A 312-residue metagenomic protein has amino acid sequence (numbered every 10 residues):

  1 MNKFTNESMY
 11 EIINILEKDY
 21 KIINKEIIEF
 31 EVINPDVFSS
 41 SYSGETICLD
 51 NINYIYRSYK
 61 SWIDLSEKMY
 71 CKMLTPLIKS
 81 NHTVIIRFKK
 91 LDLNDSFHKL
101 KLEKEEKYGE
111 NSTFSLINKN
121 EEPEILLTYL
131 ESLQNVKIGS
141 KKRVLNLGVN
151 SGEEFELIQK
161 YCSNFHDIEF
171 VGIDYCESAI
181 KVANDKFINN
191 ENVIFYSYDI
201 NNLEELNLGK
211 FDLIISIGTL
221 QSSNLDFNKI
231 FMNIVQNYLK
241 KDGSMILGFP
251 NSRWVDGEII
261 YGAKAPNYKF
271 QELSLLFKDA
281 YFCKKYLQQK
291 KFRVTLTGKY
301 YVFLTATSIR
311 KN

Functional and structural regions predicted by a protein language model:
N2-L100: N-terminal accessory interaction module
L77-I138: Class I SAM-dependent methyltransferase Rossmann-like catalytic core, especially the SAM/SAH-binding loop
S151-F165: Conserved SAM-binding loop of SAM-dependent methyltransferases across substrates and taxa, primarily the Class I
C176-E177: Conserved SAM/SAH-binding beta-strand->alpha-helix loop
E205-I214: A short acidic, Gly/Pro-enriched loop at the edge of an enzyme's catalytic core that lines a small-molecule cofactor
S222-I234: A short, conserved alpha-helix within the catalytic core of class I
D242-P250: Conserved beta-strand signature within the Rossmann-like core of class I S-adenosyl-L-methionine
E258-C283: Conserved Class I S-adenosyl-L-methionine
